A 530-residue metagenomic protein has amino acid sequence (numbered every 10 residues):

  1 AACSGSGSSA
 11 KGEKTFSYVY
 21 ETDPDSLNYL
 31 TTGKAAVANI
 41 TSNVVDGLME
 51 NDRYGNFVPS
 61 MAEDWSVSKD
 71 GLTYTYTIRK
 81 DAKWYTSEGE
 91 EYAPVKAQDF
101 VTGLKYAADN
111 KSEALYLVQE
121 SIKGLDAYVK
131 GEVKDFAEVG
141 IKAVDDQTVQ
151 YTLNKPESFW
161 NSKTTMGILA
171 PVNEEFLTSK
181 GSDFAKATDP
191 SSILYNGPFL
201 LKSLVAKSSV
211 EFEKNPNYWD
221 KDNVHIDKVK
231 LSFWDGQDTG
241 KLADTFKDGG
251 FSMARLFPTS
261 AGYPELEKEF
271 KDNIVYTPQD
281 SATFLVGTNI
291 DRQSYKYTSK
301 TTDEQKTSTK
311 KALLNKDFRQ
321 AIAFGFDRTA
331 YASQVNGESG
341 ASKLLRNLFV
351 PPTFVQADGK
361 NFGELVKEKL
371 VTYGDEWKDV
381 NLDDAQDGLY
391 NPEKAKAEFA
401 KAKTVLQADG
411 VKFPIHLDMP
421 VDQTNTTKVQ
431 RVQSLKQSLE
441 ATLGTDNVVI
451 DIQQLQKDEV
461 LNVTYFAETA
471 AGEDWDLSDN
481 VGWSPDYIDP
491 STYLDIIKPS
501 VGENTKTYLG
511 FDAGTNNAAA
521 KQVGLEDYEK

Functional and structural regions predicted by a protein language model:
Y18, D244-F251, P258, E269-I274 (+1 more regions): Periplasmic binding protein-like
V19-K69, L194: N-terminal lobe/hinge region of extracytoplasmic solute-binding protein
E63-L117, Q150, T245, S308-L314 (+1 more regions): Aromatic- and charge-enriched surface segment that lines or borders ligand/interaction sites
T77, Q98-D99, Y106-L177: Surface-exposed binding/hinge segments that line and control ligand-binding clefts or catalytic entry sites
K134-F136, Q147, L153-K230, G240-K241: Gly/Pro-rich hinge or "lid" segments in bacterial periplasmic/extracellular proteins
K202-P216, S232-T301, T329, S333-S342: Extracellular/periplasmic solute-recognition and catalytic clefts
K311, Q320, F324, R328 (+3 more regions): Extracytoplasmic/peripheral linker and loop segments enriched in polar/acidic and small residues with frequent Thr/Pro
A312-T442: Append "and occasionally in soluble cytosolic enzymes with long acidic Gly/Pro-rich linkers
